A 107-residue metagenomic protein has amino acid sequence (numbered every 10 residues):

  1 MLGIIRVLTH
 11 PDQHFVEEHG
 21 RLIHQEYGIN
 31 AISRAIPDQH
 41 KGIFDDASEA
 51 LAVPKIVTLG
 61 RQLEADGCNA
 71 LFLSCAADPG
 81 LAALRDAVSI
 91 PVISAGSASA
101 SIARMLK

Functional and structural regions predicted by a protein language model:
M1-P54: N-terminal glycine-rich anion-binding loop in soluble enzyme alpha/beta folds
I4-I5, A65, N69-C75: Periplasmic-binding protein-like
L8-D12, S74-G80: Gly/Ser/Thr-rich loops at beta-strand to alpha-helix junctions that form or flank small-molecule/cofactor-binding
V16-E17, A83-D86: Short amphipathic alpha-helical segments
R34, F72-L73, V92-A95: General beta-strand structural signal in soluble alpha/beta enzymes
A50-G67: Short, well-structured alpha-helical segments in soluble
R85-L106: Short, acidic/small-residue loops that bind anionic groups at enzyme active sites
